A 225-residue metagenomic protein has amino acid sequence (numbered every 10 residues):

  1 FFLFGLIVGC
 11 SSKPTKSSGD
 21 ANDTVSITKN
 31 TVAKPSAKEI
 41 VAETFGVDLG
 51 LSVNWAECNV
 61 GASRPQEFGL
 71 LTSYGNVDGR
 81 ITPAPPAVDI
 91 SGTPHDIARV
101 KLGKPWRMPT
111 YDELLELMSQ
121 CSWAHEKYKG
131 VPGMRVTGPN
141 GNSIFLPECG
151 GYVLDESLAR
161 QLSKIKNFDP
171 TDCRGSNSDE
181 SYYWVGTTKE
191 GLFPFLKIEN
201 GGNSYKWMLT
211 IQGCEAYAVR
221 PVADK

Functional and structural regions predicted by a protein language model:
F1-V8: Sec-dependent bacterial lipoprotein signal peptides
G9, I27-K29, K34, A62 (+2 more regions): Intrinsic disorder/low-complexity segments, especially N-terminal tails and targeting/processing regions
S11-K13: Bacterial signal peptide processing site
K16, V25, K29-V32, P83 (+2 more regions): N-terminal compositionally biased, intrinsically disordered segments and leader/signal-like regions
S18-T44: Post-signal peptide N-terminal segment of mature Sec-exported envelope proteins
E39-E43, V47-L49, V53-K225: C-terminal, surface-exposed recognition/capping segments
